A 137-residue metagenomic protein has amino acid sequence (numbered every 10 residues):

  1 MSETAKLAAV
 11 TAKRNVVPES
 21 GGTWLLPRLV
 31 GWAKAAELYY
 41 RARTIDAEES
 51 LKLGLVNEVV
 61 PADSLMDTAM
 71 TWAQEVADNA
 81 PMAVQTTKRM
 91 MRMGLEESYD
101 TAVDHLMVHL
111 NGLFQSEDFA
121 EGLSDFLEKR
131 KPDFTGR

Functional and structural regions predicted by a protein language model:
M1-M82, S116, E121-S124, R130 (+1 more regions): Crotonase-fold acyl-CoA enzyme core
T11, M93-E96: A short acidic, helix-capping loop that chelates divalent metal ions and anchors anionic groups
K13, D46, Y99-A102, M107-H109: Localized chelating/binding microdomains that coordinate divalent metal ions or stabilize phosphate-bearing
L38-Y40, M90, G94, H109-F114: Helix-loop "lid/cap" segments that line or gate small-molecule binding pockets
A73, M91, V103-L110, L123: Hydrophobic alpha-helical core bundles mediating ligand binding, dimerization, or RNAP-core interactions
D78-A83, S98-A102: A generic short alpha-helical patch detector that favors 3-5-residue windows in or near N-terminal regions
M93-G94, K129-D133: A short structural micro-motif
